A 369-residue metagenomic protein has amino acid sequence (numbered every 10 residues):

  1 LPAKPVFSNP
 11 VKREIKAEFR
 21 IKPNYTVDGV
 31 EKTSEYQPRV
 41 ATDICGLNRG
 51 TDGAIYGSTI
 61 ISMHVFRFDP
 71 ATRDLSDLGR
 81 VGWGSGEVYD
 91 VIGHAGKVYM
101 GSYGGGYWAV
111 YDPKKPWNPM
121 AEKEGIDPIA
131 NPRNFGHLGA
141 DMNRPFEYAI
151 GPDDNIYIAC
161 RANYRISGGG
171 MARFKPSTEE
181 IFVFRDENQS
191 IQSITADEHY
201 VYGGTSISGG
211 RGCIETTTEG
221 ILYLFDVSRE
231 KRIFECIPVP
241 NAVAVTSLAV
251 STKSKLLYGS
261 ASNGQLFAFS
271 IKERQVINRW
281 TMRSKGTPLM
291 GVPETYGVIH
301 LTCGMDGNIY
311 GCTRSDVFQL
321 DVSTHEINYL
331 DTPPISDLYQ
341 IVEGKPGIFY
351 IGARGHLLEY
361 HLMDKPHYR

Functional and structural regions predicted by a protein language model:
F19-I21, S34-V40, G79-W83, K123-G125 (+6 more regions): Surface loop/turn motifs at the tips and blade-to-blade linkers of beta-strand repeat domains
T42-G46, S85-I92, D141-Y148, N188-A196 (+3 more regions): Repeated scaffold domains used in trafficking and secretory/extracellular systems, primarily beta-propellers
R49-D52, G93-A95, I150-D153, A196-E198 (+3 more regions): Residue-level detector of Asp-centered blade-edge/turn motifs that repeat once per structural unit in beta-propeller
A54-G57, K97-G101, N155-I158, V201-G203 (+3 more regions): Conserved beta-propeller blade signature
I61, G104, A162-N163, S206-G209 (+3 more regions): Residue-level signature of beta-propeller blades and closely related beta-rich strand-turn architectures in secreted
H64-F66, Y107-A109, G169-A172, G220-Y223 (+3 more regions): A short loop-to-beta-strand structural motif that recurs across blades of beta-propeller domains
I158-G168, G204-G220: Short, conserved, GDST-rich strand-edge loop motifs in beta-rich repeat architectures
S336-R369: Blade-level signature of beta-propeller repeat domains, shared across WD40, Kelch, NHL, RCC1 and BNR/Asp-box propellers
